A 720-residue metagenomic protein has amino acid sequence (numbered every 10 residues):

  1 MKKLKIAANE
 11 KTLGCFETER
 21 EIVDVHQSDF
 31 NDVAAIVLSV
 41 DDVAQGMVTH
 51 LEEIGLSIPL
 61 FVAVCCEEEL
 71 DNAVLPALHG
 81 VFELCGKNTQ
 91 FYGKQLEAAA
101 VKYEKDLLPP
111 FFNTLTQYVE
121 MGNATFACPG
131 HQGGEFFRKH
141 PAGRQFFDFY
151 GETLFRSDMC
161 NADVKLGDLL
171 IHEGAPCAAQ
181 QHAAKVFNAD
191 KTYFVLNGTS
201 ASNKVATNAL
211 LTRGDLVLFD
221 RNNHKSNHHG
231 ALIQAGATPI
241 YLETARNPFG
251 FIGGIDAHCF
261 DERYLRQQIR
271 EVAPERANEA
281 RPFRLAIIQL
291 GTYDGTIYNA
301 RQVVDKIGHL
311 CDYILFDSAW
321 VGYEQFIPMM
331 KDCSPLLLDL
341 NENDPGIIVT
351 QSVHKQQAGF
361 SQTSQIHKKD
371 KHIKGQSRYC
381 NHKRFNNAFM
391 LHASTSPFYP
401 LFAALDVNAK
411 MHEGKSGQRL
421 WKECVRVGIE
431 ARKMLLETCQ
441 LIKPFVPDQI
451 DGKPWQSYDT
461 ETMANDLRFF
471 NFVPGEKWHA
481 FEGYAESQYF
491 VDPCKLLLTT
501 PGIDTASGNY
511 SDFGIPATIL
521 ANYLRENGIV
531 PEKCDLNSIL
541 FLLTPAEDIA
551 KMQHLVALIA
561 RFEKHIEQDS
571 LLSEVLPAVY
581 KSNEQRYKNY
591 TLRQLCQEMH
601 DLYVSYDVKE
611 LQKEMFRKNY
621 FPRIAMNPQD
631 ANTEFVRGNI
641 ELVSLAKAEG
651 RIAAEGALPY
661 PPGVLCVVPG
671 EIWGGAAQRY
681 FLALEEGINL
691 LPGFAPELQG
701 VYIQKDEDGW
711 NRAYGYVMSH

Functional and structural regions predicted by a protein language model:
K2-L4, A8-D168, K185, K415-H720: Non-catalytic terminal extensions of PLP-dependent enzymes
K3-L4, D190-T192, G214-V217: Short active-site oxyanion
N9, E19, V23-D24, S39-S57 (+4 more regions): Conserved PLP-enzyme active-site core in the AAT-like
E152-A201: Conserved N-terminal alpha-helix of the aminotransferase class I/II PLP-enzyme fold
E173-C177, S396-Y399, T518: Alpha-helix N-cap/helix-start motif at coil-to-helix transitions, marked by capping-box chemistry
T192-Y193, T350, G528-E532: A short linear hydrophobic-aromatic micro-motif
Y193, A286-Q289, I539-T544: Short glycine-rich or small-residue beta-strand-to-loop segments that form or flank ligand, phosphate, metal/Fe-S
